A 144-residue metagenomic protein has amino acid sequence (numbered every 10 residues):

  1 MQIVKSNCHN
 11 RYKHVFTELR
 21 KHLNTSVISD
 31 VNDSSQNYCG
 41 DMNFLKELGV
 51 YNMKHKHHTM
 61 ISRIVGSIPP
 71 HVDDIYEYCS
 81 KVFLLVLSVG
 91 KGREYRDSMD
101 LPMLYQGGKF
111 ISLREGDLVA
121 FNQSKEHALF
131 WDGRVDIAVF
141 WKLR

Functional and structural regions predicted by a protein language model:
M1-H55: Non-heme Fe(II)/2-oxoglutarate
N52-A128, D132, D136-A138: Catalytic core of non-heme Fe(II) oxygenases with the double-stranded beta-helix
W141-R144: Short beta-strand-to-coil "C-cap" segments at the C-terminal boundary of structured domains/repeats, marking
